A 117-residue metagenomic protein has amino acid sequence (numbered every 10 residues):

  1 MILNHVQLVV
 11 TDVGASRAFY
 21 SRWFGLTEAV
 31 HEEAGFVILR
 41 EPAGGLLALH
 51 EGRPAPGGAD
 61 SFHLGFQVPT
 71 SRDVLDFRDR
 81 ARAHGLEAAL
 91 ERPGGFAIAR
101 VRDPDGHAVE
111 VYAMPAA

Functional and structural regions predicted by a protein language model:
M1-G14, L64, P115-A117: N-terminal beta-strand motif that seeds the catalytic metal site of vicinal oxygen chelate
M1-I2, G57-S61, R92-P93: Short glycine-enriched loop/turn motifs at secondary-structure junctions
H5-Q7, I38, H63-G65, I98-R100: Short aromatic/hydrophobic contact patches that present stacked aromatics for nucleic-acid/ligand binding
D12-T27: Amphipathic alpha-helical segments
A15-A18, R72-D76: Short, conserved charged micro-motifs
L26-T27, A48, G85-L90: A short linear hydrophobic-aromatic micro-motif
T27-D60, A108-M114: Conserved short beta-strand elements that form part of the metal-binding/catalytic scaffold of enzyme active sites
R78-D79, A83-A117: Vicinal oxygen chelate
